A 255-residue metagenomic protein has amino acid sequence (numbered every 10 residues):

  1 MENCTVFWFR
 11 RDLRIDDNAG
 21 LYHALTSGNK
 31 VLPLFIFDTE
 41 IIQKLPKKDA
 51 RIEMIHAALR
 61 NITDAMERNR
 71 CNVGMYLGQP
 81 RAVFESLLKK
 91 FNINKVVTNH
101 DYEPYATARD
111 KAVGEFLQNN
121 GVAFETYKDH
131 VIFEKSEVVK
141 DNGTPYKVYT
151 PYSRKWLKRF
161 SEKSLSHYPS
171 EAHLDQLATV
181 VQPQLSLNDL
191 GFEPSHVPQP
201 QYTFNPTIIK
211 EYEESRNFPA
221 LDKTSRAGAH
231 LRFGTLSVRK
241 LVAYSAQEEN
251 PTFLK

Functional and structural regions predicted by a protein language model:
M1-F160: Trp/Phe/Arg-rich N-terminal binding region typifying the photolyase-homology
V148-K255: Glycine/tryptophan-enriched, flexible segments
